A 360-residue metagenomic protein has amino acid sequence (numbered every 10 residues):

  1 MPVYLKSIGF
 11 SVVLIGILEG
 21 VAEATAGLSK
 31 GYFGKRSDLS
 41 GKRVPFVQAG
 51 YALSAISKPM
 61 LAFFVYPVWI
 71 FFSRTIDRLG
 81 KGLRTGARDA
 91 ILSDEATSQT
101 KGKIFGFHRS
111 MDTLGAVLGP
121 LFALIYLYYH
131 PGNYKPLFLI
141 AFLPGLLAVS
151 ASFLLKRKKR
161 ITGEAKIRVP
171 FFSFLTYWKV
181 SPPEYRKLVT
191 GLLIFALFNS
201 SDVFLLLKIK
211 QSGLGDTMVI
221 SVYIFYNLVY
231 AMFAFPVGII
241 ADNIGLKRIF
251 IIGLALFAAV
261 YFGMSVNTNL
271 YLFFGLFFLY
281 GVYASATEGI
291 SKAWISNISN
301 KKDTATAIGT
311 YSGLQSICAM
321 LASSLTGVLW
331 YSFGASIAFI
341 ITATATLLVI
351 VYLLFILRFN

Functional and structural regions predicted by a protein language model:
M1-L14, V203-V219, Y223: Short amphipathic helix-loop junctions that connect adjacent transmembrane helices in Major Facilitator Superfamily/SLC
V3, S7, L118-P136, L321-I337: Transmembrane alpha-helix termini and helix-breaking/packing motifs in multi-pass membrane transporters
S29-G41, L127, A234-G245, W330-Y331: Helix-to-loop junctions at the C-terminal end of transmembrane segments in multipass secondary transporters
P45-P59, F142, R248-G263, A343: Structural signature of the two symmetry-related core transmembrane helices
S73-L114: Cytoplasmic helix-loop-helix junction between adjacent transmembrane helices in 12-TM secondary transporters
G106-L121, S312-A322: Glycine-rich segments within core transmembrane alpha-helices of 12-TM secondary carriers
K135-F153, I337-L354: Symmetry-related core transmembrane helices of the 12-TM Major Facilitator Superfamily/SLC fold
K158-G191: Juxtamembrane intracellular "pre-TM" segments in multi-pass secondary transporters
